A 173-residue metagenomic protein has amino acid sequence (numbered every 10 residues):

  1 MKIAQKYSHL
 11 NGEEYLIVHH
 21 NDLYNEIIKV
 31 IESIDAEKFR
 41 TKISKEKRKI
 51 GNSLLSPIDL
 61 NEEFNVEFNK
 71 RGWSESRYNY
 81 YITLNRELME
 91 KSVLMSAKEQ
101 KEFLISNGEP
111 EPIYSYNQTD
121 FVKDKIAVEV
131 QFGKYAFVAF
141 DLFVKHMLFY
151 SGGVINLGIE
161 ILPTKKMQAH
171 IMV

Functional and structural regions predicted by a protein language model:
M1-L84: Nuclease-adjacent, charged terminal/linker segments that flank catalytic cores
A4, A36, A97, A127 (+3 more regions): A sequence-composition feature that detects small, non-aromatic residues
V18, V30, V66, V93 (+6 more regions): Extended aliphatic helical segments
I28-S33, E111-Y114, V128, F149-I155: Short, functional N-terminal and low-complexity linear motifs
K49, E129-K134: Surface-exposed cleft-lining segments at the edges of enzyme active sites
N52-S53, S106, K134-Y135: A generic structural signal for short
E63-D124, F137-D141, S151: Active-site metal-binding core of divalent-cation-utilizing nuclease and nuclease-like domains
S115, T119, G133-V173: Catalytic cores of nucleic-acid endonucleases
